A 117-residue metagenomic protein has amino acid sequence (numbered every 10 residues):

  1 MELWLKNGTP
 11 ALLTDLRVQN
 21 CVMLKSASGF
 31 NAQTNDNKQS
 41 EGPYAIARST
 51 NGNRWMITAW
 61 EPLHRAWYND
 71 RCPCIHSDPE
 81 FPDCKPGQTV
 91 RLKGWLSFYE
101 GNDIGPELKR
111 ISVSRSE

Functional and structural regions predicted by a protein language model:
M1, L5, V18, V22 (+3 more regions): Long, contiguous hydrophobic alpha-helical segments, chiefly transmembrane helices and signal peptides
E2-T34: Acidic (Asp/Glu-rich), glycine- and aromatic
A11, A27, A32, A45-A47 (+2 more regions): A sequence-composition feature that detects small, non-aromatic residues
N20, L24-S28, Q39-T50: Short, charge-rich amphipathic segments
N31-N37, Y44, I75: Carbohydrate-interacting regions of secretory-pathway proteins
R48-E117: Beta-strand-rich recognition/accessory modules
